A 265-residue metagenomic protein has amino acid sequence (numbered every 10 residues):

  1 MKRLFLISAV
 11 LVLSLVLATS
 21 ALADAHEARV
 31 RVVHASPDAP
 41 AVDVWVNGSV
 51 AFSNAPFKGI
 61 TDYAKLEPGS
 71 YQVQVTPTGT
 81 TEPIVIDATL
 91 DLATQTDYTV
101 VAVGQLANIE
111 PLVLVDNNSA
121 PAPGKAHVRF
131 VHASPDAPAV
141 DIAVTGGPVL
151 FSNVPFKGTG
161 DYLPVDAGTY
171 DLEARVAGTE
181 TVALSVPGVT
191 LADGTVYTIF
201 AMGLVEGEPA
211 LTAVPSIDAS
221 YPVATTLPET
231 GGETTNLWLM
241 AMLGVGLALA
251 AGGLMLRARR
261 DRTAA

Functional and structural regions predicted by a protein language model:
M1-S8: Bacterial N-terminal signal peptides that target proteins for export
S8-V16: Bacterial N-terminal signal peptides
A18-S20: N-terminal signal peptide c-region/cleavage motif recognized by signal peptidases
L22-A265: Intrinsically disordered, low-complexity polar regions and short flexible loop motifs
